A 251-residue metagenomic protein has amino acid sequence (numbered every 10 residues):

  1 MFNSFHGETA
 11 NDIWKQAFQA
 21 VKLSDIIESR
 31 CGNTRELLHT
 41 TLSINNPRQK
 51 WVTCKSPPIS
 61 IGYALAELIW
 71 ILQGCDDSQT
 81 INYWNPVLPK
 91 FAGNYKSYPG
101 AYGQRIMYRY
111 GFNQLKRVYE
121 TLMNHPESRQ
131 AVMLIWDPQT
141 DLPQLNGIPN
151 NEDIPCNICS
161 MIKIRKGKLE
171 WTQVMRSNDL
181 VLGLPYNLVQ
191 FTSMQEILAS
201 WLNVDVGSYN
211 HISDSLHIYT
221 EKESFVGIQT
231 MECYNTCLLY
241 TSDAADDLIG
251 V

Functional and structural regions predicted by a protein language model:
M1-S242: Terminal, non-catalytic protein-protein interaction segments that mediate quaternary/complex assembly
Y240-V251: Single conserved hydrophobic/aromatic residue that forms the stacking wall/gate of nucleotide- or nucleobase-binding
